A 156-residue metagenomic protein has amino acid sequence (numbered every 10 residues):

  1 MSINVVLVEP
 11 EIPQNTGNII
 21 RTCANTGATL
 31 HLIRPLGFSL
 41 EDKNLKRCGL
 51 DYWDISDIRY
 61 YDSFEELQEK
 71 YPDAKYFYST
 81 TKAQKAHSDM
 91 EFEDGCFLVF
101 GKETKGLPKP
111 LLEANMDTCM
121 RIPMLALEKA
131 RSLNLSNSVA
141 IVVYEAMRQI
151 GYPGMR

Functional and structural regions predicted by a protein language model:
M1-R156: Post-transcriptional modification and biogenesis factors for structured RNAs of the translation apparatus
